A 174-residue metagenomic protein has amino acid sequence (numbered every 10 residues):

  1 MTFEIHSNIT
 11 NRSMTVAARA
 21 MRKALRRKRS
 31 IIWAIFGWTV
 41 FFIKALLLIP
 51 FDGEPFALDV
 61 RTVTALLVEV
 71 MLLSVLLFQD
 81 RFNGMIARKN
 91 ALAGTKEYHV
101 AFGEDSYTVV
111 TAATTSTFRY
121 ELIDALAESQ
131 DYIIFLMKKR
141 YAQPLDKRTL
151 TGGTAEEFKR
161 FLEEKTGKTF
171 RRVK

Functional and structural regions predicted by a protein language model:
M1-I49: N-terminal membrane-targeting/pre-transmembrane regions
I35-L46, A65-L77: Hydrophobic core of alpha-helical transmembrane segments in multi-pass integral membrane proteins
E54-E69: Hydrophobic alpha-helical transmembrane segments
L76-T117: Conserved beta-hairpin
A101-F102, A127-E128, M137: Generic beta-strand structural signal
Y107-T108, S116-I133: Phosphoinositide-dependent membrane-docking surfaces
T115-T117, D124-L126, R140-Q143, T151: Short, surface-exposed beta-strand-loop junctions and turns on beta-sheet-rich folds
Y132-K174: A membrane-cytosol interface segment of integral membrane proteins
